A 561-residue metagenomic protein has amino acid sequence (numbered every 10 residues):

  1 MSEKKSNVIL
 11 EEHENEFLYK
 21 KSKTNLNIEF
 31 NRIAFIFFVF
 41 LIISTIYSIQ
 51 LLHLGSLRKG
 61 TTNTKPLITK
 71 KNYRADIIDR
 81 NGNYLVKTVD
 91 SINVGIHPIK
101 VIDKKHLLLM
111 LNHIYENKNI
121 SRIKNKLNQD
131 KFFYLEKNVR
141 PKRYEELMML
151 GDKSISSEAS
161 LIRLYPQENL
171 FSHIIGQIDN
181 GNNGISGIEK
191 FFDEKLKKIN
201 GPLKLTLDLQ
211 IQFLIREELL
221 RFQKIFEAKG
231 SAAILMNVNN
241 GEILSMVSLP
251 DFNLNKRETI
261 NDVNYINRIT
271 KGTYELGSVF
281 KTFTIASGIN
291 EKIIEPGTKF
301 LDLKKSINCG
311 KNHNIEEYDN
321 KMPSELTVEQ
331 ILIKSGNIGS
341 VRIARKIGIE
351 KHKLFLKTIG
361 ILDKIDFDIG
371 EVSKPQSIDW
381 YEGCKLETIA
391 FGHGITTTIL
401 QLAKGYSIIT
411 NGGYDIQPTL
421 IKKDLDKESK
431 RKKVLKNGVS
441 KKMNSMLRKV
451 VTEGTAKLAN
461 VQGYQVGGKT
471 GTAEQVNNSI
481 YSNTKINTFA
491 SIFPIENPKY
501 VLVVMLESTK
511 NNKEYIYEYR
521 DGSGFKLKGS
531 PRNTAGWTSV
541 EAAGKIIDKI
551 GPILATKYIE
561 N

Functional and structural regions predicted by a protein language model:
M1-R257, E350-L362, I480, E514-N561: Periplasmic/cell-envelope proteins involved in peptidoglycan metabolism and beta-lactam response
S6-N7, H13-F17, Y84-V86, A233 (+5 more regions): Beta-lactam-recognizing serine transpeptidase/beta-lactamase-like catalytic domain environment
